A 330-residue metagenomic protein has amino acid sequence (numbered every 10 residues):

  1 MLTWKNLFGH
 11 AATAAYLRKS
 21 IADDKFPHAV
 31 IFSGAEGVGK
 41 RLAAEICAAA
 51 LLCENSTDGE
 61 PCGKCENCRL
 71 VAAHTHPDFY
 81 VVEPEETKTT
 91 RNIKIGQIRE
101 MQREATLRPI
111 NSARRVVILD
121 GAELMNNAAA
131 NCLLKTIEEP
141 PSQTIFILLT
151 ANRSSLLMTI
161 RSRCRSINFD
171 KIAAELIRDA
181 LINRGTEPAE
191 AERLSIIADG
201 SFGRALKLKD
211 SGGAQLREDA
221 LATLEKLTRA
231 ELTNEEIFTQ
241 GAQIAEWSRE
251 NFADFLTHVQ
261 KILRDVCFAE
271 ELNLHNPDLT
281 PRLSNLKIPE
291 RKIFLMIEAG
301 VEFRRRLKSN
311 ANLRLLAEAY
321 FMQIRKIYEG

Functional and structural regions predicted by a protein language model:
M1-A128: Clamp-loader machinery-focused feature within the broader ASCE/P-loop NTPase space
M1-A49, L70, S142-T144, A151-H258 (+2 more regions): Charged, glycine-rich active-site and insertion segments that engage polyanionic ligands
I95, V116-L119, N127, T150 (+3 more regions): Short, amphipathic alpha-helical segments
N127-N131, F252-A253: Conserved strand-to-helix beginnings and helix N-cap segments that scaffold or border functional pockets
N131-L148: Conserved catalytic/switch belt of AAA+ P-loop NTPases
